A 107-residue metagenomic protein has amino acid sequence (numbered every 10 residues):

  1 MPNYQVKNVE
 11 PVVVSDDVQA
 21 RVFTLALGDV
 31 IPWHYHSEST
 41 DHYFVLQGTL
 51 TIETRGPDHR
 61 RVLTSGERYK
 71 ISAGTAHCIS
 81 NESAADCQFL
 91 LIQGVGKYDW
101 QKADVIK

Functional and structural regions predicted by a protein language model:
M1-V22, P32-W33, Y69, W100-K107: A short, N-terminal "cap"/entry segment at the start of jelly-roll beta-barrel domains of the cupin/DSBH fold
V13-Q19, G28-F44, G56-P57: A short beta-loop-beta micro-motif enriched in histidine and acidic residues
L25, S37-I52, I92-G94: Short, conserved beta-strand element in jelly-roll/cupin
V30-P32, G48-T54, R68: Short beta-strand segments in beta-sandwich/barrel cores
I31, T40, Y69, H77 (+1 more regions): Glycine-centered loop/turn positions within well-structured domains that cap or flank conserved ligand/cofactor-binding
E53, R68-K70, L91, I106: A beta-strand edge to alpha-helix "cap/lid" segment located at domain peripheries
P57-G74: Short acidic-glycine-tyrosine-enriched beta hairpin
A73-D99: Ligand-binding loop in jelly-roll beta-barrel domains
